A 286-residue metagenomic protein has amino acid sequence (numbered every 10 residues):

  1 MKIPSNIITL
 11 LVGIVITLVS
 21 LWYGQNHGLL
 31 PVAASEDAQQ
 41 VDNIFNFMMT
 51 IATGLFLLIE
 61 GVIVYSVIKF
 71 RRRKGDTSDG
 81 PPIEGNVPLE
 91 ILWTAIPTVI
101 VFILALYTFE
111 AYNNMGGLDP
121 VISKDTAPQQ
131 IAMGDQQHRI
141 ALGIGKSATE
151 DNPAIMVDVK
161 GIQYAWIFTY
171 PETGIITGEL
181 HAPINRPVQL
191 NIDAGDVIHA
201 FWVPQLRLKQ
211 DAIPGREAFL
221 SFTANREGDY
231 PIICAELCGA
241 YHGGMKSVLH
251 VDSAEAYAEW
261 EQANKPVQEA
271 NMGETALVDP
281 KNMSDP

Functional and structural regions predicted by a protein language model:
K2-L11, D37-L58: Membrane-entry segments of alpha-helical transmembrane domains in multi-pass membrane proteins
N6-N26, F56-G61: Alpha-helical transmembrane segments of integral membrane proteins, especially early/N-terminal helices
S20-F47, E60, V67-P286: Non-transmembrane, membrane-proximal soluble domains of secreted or membrane proteins
